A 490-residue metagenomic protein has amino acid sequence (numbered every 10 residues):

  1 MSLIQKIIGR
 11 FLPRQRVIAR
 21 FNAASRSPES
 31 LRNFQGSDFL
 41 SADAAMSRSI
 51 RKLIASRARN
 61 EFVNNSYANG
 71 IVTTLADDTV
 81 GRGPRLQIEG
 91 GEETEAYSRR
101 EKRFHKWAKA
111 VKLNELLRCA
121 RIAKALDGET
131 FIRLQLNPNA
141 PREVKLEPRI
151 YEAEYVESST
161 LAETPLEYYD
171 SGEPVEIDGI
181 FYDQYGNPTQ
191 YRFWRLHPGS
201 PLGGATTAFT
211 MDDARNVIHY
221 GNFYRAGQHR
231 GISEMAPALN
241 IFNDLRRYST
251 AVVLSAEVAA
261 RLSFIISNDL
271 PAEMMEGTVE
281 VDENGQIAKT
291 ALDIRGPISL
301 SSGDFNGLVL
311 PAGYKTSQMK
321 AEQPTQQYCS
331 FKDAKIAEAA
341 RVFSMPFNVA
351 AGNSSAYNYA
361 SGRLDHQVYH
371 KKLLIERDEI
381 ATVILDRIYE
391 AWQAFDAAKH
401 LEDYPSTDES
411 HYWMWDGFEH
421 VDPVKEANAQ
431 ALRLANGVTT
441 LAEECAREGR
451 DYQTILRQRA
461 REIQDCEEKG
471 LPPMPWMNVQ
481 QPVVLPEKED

Functional and structural regions predicted by a protein language model:
M1-L86: N-terminal-proximal low-complexity accessory segments that begin disordered and transition into the first
S2-R14, N353, R363-L364, E379-W413 (+1 more regions): C-terminal anchoring/interaction modules
V63-F223, R433: Structured, mid-chain assembly/scaffold modules that mediate subunit interfaces within large macromolecular complexes
R85-L86, G90-K102, G307-K425: Surface-exposed loop-to-helix/strand elements on domain peripheries
K112, V342-S344, G449, G470: Glycine-centered helix-boundary capping/hinge motifs
C119-A123, L134-L136, A256-F264, A350-S354 (+3 more regions): Short coil/turn segments at secondary-structure boundaries
F131-A153, P271-G296, R387-F418, N478-D490: Charge-rich, acidic-biased intrinsically disordered regions
V217-L364, V483-V484: Extended, charged amphipathic alpha-helical segments
